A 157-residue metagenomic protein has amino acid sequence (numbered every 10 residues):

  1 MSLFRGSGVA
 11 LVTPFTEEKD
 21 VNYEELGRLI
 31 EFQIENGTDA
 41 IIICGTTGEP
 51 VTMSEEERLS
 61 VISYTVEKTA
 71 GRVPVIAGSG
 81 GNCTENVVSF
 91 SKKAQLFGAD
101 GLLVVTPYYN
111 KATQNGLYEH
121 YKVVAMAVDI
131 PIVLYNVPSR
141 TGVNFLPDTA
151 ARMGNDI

Functional and structural regions predicted by a protein language model:
S2-V9, P14-N144, A150: Active-site beta->alpha loop and helix N-cap motifs at the rims of alpha/beta catalytic domains
T149-I157: Active-site/ligand-binding-proximal alpha/beta "capping" segment
